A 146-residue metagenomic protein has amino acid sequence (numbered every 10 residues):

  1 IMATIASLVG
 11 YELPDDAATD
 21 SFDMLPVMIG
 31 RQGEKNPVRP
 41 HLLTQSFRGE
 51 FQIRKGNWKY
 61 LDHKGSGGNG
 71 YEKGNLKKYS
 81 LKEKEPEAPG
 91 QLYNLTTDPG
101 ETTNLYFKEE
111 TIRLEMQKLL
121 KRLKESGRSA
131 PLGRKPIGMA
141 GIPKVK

Functional and structural regions predicted by a protein language model:
I1, G33, S46-R48, K55 (+4 more regions): Long, internal low-complexity/basic segments
I1-K55, K135: Polar, surface-exposed loop/tail segments that function as active-site lids or cofactor/substrate-recognition elements
